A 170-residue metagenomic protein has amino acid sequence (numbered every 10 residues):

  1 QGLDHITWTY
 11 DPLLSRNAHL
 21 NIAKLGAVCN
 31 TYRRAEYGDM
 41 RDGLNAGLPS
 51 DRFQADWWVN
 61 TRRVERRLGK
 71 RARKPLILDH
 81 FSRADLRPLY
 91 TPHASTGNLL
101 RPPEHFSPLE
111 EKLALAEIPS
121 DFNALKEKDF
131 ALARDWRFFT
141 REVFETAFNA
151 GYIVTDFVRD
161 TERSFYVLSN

Functional and structural regions predicted by a protein language model:
L3, L14, L20, C29-N170: Intrinsically disordered, low-complexity, positively biased terminal segments
I6-Y10: Conserved hydrophobic beta-strand within the GNAT/NAT acetyltransferase core sheet that lines the active-site cleft
L25-G26: Active-site-proximal glycine-rich helix-loop-beta segment
